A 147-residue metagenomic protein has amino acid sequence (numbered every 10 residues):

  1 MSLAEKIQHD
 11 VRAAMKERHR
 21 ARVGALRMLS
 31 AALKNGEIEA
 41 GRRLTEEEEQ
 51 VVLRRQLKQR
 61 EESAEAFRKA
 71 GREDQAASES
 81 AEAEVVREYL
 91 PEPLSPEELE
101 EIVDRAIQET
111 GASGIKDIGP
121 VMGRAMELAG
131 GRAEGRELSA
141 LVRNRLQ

Functional and structural regions predicted by a protein language model:
M1-Q147: Charged, compositionally biased, marginally structured helical/coil segments
